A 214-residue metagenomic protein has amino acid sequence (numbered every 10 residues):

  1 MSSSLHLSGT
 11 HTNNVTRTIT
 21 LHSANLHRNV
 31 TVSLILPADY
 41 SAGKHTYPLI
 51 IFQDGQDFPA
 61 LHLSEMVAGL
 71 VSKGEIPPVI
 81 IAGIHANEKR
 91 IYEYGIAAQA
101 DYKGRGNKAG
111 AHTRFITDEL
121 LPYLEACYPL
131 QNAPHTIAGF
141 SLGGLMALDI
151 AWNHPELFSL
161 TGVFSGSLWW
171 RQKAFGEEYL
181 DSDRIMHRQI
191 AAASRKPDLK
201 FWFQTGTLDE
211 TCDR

Functional and structural regions predicted by a protein language model:
M1-R214: Non-catalytic cap/lid and distal C-terminal segments of serine-dependent acyl enzymes
